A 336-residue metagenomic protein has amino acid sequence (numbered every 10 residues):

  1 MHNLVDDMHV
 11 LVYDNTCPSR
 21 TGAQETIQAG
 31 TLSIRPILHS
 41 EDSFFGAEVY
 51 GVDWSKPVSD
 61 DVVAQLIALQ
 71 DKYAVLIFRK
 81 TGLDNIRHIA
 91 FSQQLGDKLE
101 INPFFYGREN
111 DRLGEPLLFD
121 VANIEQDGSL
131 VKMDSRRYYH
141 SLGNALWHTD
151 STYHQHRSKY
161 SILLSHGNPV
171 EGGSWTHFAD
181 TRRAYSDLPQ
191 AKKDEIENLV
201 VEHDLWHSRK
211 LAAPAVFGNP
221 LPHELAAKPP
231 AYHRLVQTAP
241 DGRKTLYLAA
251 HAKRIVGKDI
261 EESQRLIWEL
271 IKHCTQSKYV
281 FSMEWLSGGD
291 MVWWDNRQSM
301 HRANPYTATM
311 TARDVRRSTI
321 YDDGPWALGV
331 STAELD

Functional and structural regions predicted by a protein language model:
H2-V75, R79-W293, R297-D336: Fe(II)/2-oxoglutarate oxygenase catalytic core
